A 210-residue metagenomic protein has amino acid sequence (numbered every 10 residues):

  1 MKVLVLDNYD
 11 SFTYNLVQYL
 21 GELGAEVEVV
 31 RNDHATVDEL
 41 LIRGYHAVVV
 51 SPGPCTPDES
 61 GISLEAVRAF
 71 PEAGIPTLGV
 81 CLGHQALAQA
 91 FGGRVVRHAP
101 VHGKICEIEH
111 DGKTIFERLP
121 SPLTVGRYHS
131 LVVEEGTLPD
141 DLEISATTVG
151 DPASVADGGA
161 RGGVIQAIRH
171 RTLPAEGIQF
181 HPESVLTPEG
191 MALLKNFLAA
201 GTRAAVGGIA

Functional and structural regions predicted by a protein language model:
M1-L4: Extreme N-terminal starter segment of soluble prokaryotic enzymes
V17-E26: Two-component/phosphorelay signaling modules centered on CheY-like receiver
E26-A35: A short beta-strand-loop structural module common to alpha/beta enzyme folds
T36-G44, T137-D140: Short amphipathic alpha-helix with an adjacent loop that forms part of the alpha/beta core around
I42-R118, P122-T124, L194-N196: Cysteine-nucleophile active-site neighborhood
I105-E107, I165-A167, G177: Conserved hydrophobic/aromatic beta-strand scaffold that supports enzyme active sites
G112-L173: Catalytic beta-strand/loop cores that center a nucleophilic Ser/Cys/Thr and support acyl-enzyme chemistry
V185-A210: Acyltransferase
